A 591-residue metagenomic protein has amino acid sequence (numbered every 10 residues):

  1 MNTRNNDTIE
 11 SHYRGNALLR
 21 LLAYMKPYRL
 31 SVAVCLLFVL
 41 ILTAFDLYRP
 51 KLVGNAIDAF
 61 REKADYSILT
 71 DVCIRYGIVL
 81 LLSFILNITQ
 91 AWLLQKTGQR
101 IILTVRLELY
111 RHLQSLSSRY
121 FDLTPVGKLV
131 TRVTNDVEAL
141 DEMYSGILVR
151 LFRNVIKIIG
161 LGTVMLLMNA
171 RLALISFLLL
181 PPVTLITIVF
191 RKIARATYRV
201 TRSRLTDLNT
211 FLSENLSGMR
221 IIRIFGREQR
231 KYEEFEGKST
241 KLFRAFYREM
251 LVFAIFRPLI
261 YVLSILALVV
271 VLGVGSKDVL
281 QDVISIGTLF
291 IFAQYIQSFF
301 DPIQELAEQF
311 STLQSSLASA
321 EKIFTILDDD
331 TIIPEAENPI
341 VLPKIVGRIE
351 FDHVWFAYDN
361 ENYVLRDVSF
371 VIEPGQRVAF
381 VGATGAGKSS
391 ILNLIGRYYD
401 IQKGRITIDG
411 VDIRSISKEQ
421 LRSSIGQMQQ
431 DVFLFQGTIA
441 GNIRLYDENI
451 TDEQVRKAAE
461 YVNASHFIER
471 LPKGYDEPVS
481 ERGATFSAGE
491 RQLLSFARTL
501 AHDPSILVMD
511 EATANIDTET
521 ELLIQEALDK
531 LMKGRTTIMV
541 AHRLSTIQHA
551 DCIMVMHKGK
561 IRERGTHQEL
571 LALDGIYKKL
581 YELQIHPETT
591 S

Functional and structural regions predicted by a protein language model:
M1-Y48, V53, R61-R75, Q90-L94 (+13 more regions): Membrane-integrated ABC transporters
N2-I9, E62, Q99, L107-T131 (+7 more regions): Short intracellular "coupling" helices and adjacent cytoplasmic loop segments at the cytosolic face of multi-pass
P27, S31-A44, V79, G146-V200 (+2 more regions): Transmembrane helices of ABC transporter permease
L40-Y48, G77, L81-I88, L140-M143 (+5 more regions): Hydrophobic alpha-helical transmembrane bundles that constitute the permease/transmembrane domains of multi-pass
E62-D65, D71, V164-L178, R248-E321 (+1 more regions): Helix-loop-helix
S118-R119, N135-Y144, L148, F152 (+6 more regions): An intracellular "coupling" helix at the cytosolic face of ABC transporter transmembrane type-1 domains
E335-A336, L342-S591: ABC-type nucleotide-binding domain
